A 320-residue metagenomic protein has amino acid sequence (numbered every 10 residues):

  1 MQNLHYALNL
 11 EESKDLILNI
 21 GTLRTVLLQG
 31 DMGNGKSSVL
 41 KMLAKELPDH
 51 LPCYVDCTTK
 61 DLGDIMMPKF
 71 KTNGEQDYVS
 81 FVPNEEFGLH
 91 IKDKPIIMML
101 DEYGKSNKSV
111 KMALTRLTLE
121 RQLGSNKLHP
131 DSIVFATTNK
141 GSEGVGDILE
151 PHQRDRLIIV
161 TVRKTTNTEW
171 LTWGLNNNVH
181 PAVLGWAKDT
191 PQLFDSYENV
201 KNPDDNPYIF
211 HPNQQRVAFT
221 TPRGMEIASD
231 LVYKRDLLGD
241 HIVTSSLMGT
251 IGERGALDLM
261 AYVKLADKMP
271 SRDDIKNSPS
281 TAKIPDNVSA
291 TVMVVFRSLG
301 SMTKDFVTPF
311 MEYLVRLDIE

Functional and structural regions predicted by a protein language model:
M1-M98, Y103-E320: C-terminal regulatory/interaction module of P-loop NTP-utilizing enzymes
